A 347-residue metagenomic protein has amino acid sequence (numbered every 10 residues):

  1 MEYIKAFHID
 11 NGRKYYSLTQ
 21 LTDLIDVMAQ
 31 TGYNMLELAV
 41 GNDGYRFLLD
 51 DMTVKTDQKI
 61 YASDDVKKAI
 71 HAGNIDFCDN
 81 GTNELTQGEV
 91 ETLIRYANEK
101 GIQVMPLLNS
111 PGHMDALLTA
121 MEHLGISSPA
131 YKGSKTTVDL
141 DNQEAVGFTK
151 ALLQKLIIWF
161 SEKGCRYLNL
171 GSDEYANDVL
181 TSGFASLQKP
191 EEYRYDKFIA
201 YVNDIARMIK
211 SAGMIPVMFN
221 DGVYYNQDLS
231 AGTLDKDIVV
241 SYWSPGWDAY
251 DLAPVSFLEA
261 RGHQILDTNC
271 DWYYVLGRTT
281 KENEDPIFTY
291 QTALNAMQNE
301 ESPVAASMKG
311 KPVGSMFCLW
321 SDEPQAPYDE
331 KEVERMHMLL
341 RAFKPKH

Functional and structural regions predicted by a protein language model:
E2, T31-L36, N98-Q103, K163-R166 (+4 more regions): Loop/turn elements at helix/coil->beta-strand transitions in domains of secreted/extracellular proteins
E2-Y3, N42-E99, M114-G147, S161 (+1 more regions): Aromatic- and acidic-residue-enriched carbohydrate-binding clefts of CAZyme catalytic domains
Y3-L21, Q30, S134-A145, E282-E284 (+1 more regions): Active-site mouth loops of central-metabolism enzymes
K5-I9, L36-L38, V104-L108, L168-L170 (+4 more regions): Hydrophobic faces of well-ordered beta-strands that scaffold small-molecule active sites in alpha/beta enzyme cores
D10-K14, G41-D43, N109-H113, D173-Y175 (+4 more regions): Active-site beta-loop-alpha junctions enriched in small/polar residues
Q20-D43: Catalytic domains of carbohydrate-active enzymes, especially glycoside hydrolases
V27, A231-H347: Flexible, acidic glycine-rich loops studded with aromatic residues
E122, K135-V239, W243-H263: Active-site neighborhood of glycoside hydrolase catalytic domains
